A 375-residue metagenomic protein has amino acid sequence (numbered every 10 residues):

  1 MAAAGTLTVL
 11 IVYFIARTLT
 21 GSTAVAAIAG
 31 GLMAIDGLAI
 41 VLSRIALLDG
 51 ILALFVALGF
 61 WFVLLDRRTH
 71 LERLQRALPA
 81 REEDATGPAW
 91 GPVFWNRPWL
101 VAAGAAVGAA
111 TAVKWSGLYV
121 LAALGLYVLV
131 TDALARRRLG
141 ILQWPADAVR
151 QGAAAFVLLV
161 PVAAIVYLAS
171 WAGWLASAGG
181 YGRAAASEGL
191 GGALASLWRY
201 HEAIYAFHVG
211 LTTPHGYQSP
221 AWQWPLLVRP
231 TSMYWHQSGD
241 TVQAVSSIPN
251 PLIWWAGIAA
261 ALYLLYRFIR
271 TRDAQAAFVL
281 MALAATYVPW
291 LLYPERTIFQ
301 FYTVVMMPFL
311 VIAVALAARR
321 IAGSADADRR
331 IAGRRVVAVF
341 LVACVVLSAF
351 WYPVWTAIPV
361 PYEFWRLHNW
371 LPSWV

Functional and structural regions predicted by a protein language model:
M1, T18, R44-I51, V113-S116: Short acidic/glycine- and proline-prone juxtamembrane loop motifs at membrane-interface regions of multi-pass membrane
A2-T20, L58, Y263: Transmembrane-helix motifs of polytopic, lipid-linked glycan transferases
T18, P88-F94, A135-A154, A259-M281: Membrane-interface helix-loop-helix junctions at transmembrane boundaries of multi-pass membrane enzymes, predominantly
L19-T20, G59-W99, V128-L139: Membrane-interface transmembrane helices that cradle and orient dolichyl/undecaprenyl
A29-A34, V41, V107, T111: Short helix- or helix-capping micro-motifs that position conserved polar/aromatic residues at function-defining sites
A53, V101-A102, S116-L134: Transmembrane-embedded, aromatic-rich helix segments that form part of the hydrophobic channel/pocket engaging
G91-W99, V107, L126-Y127, D132-A133 (+5 more regions): Transmembrane helical bundles and short interhelical boundary loops of multi-pass, membrane-embedded
G216-S219, V228-F278: Membrane-interface anchor segments at the N-terminal boundary of transmembrane helices in multi-pass membrane enzymes
